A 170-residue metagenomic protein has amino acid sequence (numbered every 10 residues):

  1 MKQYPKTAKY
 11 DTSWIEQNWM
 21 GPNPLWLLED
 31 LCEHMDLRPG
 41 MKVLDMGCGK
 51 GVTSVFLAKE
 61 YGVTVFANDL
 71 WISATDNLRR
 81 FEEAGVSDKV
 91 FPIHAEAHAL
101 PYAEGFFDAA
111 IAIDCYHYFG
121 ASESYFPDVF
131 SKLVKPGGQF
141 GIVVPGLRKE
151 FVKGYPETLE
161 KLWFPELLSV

Functional and structural regions predicted by a protein language model:
M1-T12: N-terminal, positively charged/glycine-rich alpha-helical extensions of SAM-dependent methyltransferases
Y10-P22: Class I SAM-dependent methyltransferase Rossmann-like catalytic core, especially the SAM/SAH-binding loop
G21-P39: Conserved alpha-helix/loop element of class I SAM-dependent methyltransferases that forms part of the SAM/SAH-binding
L44-M46, K50-A99: Class I SAM-dependent methyltransferase SAM/SAH-binding core
H98-A110: A short acidic, Gly/Pro-enriched loop at the edge of an enzyme's catalytic core that lines a small-molecule cofactor
A109-S122: A short SAM/SAH-binding and catalytic strip from SAM-dependent methyltransferases
S124-Q139: A short glycine-rich, Lys/Arg-flanked "PGG" loop and its adjoining helix->strand segment in the class I
P145-E166: Short, glycine-/aromatic-enriched active-site segment of Class I SAM-dependent methyltransferases
